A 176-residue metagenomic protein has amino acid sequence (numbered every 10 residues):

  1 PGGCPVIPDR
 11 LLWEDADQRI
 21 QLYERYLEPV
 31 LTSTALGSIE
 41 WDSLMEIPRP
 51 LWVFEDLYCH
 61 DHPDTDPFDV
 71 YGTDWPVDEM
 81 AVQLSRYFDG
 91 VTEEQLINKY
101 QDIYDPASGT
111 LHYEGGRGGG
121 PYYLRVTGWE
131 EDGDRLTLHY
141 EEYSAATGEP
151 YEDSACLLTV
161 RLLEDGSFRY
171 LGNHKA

Functional and structural regions predicted by a protein language model:
P1-A176: Mature, Sec-exported extracytoplasmic domains of Gram-positive
